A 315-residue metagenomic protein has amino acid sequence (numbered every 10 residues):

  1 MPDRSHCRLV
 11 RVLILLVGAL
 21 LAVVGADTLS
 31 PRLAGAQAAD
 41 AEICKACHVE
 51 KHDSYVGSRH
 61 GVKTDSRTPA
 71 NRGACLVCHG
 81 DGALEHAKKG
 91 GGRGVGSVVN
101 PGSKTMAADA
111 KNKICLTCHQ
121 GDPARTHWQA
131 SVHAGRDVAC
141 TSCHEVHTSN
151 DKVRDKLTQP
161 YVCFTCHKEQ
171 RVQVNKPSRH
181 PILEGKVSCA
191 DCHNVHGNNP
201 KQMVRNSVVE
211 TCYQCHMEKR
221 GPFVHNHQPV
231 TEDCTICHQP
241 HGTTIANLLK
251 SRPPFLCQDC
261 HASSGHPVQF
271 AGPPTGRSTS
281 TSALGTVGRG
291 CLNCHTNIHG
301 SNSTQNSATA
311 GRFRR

Functional and structural regions predicted by a protein language model:
M1-V10: N-terminal secretory signal peptides that target proteins for export/translocation
P2, G18, A22-R315: Short sequence/structural segments immediately N-terminal
V10-G18: Sec-dependent signal peptide hydrophobic core
